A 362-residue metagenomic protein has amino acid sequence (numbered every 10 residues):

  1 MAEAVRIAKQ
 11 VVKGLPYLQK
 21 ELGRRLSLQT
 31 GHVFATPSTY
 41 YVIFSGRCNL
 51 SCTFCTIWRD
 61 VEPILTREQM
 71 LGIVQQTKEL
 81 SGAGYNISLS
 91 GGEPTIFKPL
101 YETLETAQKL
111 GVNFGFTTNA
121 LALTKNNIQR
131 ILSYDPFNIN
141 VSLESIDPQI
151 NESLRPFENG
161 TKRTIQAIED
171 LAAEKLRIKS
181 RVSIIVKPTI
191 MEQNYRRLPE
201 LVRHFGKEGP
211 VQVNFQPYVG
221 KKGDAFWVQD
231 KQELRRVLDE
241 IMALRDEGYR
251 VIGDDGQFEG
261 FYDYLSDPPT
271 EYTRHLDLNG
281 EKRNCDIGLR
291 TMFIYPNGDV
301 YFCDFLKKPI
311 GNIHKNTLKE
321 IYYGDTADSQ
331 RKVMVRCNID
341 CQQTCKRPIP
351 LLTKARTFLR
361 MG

Functional and structural regions predicted by a protein language model:
A2-N138, Q229-E233: Conserved alpha-helical substructure of the radical SAM core
R6, I43, L65, S133-G288 (+4 more regions): Radical SAM enzyme [4Fe-4S]-AdoMet core and its adjacent flexible, acidic and glycine-rich loops/tails across
Q10-L15, K125, D254, Y323-G324 (+1 more regions): Polar helix-capping/helix-linker motif
R24-T36, H275, N279-D286, F293 (+1 more regions): Flexible mid-to-C-terminal extensions adjoining Fe-S/redox cofactors in radical SAM and related proteins
R59, S81, K98, E158 (+4 more regions): A general structural signal marking secondary-structure boundaries and capping sites
P63, I96-F97, T124, M191-Y195 (+2 more regions): Alpha-helix N-cap/loop-to-helix initiation residues
L80-G84, R177-S183, K332: Short helix-terminating capping/connector loops at secondary-structure junctions
G92-E93, D255-Q257, Q343: Short, solvent-exposed turn/loop segments enriched in Gly/Ser/Thr/Pro and often Arg
